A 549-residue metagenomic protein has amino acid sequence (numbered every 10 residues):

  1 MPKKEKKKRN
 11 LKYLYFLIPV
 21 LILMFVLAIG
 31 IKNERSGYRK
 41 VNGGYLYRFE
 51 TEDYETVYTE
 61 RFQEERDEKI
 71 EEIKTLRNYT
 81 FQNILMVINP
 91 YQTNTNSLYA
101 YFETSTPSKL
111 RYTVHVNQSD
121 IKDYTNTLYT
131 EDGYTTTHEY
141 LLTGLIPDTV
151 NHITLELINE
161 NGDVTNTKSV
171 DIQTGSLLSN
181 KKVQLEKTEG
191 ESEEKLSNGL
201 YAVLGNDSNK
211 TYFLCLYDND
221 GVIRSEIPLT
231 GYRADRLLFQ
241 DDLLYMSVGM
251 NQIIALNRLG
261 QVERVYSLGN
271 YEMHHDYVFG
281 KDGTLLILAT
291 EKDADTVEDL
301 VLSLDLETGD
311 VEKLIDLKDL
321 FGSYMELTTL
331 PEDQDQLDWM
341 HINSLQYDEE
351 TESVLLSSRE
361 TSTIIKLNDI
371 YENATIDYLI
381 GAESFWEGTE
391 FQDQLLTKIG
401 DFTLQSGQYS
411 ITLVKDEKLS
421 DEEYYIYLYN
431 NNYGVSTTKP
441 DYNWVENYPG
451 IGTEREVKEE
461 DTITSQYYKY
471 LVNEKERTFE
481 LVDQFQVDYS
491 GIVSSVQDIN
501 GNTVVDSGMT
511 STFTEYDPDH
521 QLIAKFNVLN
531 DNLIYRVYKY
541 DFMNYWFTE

Functional and structural regions predicted by a protein language model:
M1-Y45: Gram-positive cell-envelope targeting signals
Y13-I18, A28-E34, Y99-F102, P107-Y112 (+1 more regions): N-terminal secretion targeting segments of exported proteins
K40-E71, T75-N78, Q82-V114, T135-E139 (+1 more regions): Histidine-/acidic-rich catalytic cores in large beta-rich domains
D120-G133: Solvent-exposed serine/threonine-rich low-complexity stretches and specific carbohydrate-binding patches
